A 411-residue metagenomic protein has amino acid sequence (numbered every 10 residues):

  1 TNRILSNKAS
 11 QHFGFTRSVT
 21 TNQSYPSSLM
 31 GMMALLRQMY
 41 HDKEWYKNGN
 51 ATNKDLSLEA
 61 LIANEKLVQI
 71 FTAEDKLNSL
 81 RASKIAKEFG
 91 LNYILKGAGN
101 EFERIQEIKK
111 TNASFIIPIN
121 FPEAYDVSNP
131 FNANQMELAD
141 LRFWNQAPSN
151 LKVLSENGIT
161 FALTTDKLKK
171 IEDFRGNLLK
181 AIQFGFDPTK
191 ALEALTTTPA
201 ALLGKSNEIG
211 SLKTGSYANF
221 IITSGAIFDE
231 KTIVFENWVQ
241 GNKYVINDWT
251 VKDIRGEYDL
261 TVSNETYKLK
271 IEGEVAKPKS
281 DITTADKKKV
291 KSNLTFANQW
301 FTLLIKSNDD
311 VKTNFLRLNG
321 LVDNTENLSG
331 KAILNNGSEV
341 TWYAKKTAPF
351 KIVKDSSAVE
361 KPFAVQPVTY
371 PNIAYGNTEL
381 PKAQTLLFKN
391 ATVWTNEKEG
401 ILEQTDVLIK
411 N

Functional and structural regions predicted by a protein language model:
T1-F102, I233, V239, E274 (+3 more regions): Polyanionic/metal-chelating signatures
D75, S79, I85-F89, E265 (+4 more regions): Long hydrophobic segments that form regular secondary structure
L80, N242, N335, Y343-N411: N-terminal metal-binding scaffold of metallo-dependent hydrolase/deaminase domains
A86-N92, K109-I116, G158-T160: Glycine-enriched alpha-helix->loop->beta-strand junction motifs that scaffold or abut catalytic
I116-T223, A374-N377, K382: His/Asp/Glu-enriched, well-ordered alpha-helical/loop segment that forms or immediately abuts the divalent-metal
Y217-T250, A391: C-terminal cap of metal-dependent C-N hydrolases
W249-K268, A276-K287, S292-L294, L328-S338 (+1 more regions): Tryptophan-anchored aromatic micro-motifs
T261-L269, W300-N372: Beta-sheet ligand-binding and adhesion/scaffold domains
